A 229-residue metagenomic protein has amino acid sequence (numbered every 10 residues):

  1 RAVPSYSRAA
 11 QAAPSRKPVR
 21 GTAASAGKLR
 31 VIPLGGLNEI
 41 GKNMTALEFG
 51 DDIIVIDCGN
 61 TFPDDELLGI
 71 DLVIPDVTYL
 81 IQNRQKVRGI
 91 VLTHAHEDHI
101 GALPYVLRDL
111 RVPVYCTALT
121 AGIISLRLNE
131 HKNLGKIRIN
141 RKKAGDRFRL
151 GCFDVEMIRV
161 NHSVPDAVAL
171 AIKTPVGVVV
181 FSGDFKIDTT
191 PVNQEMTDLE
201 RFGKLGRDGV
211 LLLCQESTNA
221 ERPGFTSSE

Functional and structural regions predicted by a protein language model:
R1-R8: Charged, low-complexity terminal tails
R8-A10, P14-V91, H96-E229: His/Asp/Glu-rich metal-coordinating catalytic cores of metallo-dependent phosphodiesterases/hydrolases acting on
